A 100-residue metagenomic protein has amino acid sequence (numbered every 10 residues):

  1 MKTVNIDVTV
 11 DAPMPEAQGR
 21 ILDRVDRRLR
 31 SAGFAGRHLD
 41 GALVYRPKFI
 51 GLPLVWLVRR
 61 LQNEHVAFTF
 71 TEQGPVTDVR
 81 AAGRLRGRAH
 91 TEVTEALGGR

Functional and structural regions predicted by a protein language model:
M1-T9, E16-R100: Ser/Thr-rich, low-complexity intrinsically disordered terminal regions
